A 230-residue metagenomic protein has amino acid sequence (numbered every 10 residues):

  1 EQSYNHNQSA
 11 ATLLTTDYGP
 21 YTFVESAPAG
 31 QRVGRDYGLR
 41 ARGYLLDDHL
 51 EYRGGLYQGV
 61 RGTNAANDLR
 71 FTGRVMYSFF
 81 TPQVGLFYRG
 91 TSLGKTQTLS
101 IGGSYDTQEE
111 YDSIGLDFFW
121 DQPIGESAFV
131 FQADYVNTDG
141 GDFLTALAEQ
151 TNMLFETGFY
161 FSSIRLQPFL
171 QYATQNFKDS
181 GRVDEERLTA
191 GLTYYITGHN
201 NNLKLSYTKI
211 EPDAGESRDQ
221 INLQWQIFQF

Functional and structural regions predicted by a protein language model:
E1, R53-Y57, M76, G102-D106 (+5 more regions): Transmembrane beta-strands of outer-membrane beta-barrel proteins
E1-R61, N67-Q83, E149, M153-F177 (+1 more regions): Outer membrane beta-barrel
P20-E25, I101-S104, G140-G141, S206-T208: Extracytoplasmic loops and strand-loop junctions of Gram-negative outer membrane beta-barrel proteins
A29-V33, A65-N67, Q108-D112, D121-P123 (+3 more regions): Short sequence motifs at beta-strands and strand-loop junctions characteristic of Gram-negative outer-membrane
G43-L45, Y77-F79, W120-Q122, F159-F161 (+3 more regions): Residue-level signature of outer-membrane beta-barrel architecture
F71-P82, A190-L192, S217-F230: Outer-membrane beta-barrel "beta-signal"
M76-K178, R187: Detector for outer-membrane/organellar transmembrane beta-barrel domains, recognizing the amphipathic beta-strand
I196-F230: Predominantly the C-terminal beta-signal and adjacent terminal strand-loop region of outer-membrane beta-barrel
